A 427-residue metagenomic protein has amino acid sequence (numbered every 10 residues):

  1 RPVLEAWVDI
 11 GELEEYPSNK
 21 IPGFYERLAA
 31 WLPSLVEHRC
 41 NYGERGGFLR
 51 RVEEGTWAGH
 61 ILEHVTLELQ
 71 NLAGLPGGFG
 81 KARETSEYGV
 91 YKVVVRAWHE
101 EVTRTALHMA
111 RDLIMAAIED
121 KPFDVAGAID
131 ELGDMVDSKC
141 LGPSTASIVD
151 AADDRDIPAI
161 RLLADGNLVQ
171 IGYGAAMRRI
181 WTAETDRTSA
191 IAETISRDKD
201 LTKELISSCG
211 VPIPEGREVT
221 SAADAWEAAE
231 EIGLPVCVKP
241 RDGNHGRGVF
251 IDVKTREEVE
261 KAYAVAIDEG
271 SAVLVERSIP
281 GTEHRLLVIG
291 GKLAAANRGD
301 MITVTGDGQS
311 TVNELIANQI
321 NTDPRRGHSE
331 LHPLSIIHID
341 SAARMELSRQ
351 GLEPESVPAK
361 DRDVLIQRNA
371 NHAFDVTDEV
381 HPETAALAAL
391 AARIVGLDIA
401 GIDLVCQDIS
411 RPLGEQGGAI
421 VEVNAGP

Functional and structural regions predicted by a protein language model:
R1-D154, K292, D300-D307, T311 (+2 more regions): ATP-dependent carboxylate activation and anion-phosphoryl transfer catalytic cores that bind Mg-ATP to form
P22, M177-I336, H381-A386, Q416-G417: Active-site nucleotide/adenylate-binding loops and adjacent lid/helix of ATP-dependent enzymes
E37-C40, G78, D156-P158, V211 (+4 more regions): Short aromatic/hydrophobic-glycine micro-motifs
Y88-E231, N244: Conserved N-proximal alpha/beta basic substrate-recognition cap immediately N-terminal to, or forming the N-lobe
A159-R161, L274-E276, G401: A structural signal for short, well-ordered beta-strand segments and their strand-loop junctions that often border
D165-Q170, P280-R285, L404-R411: A glycine-rich phosphate-binding loop feature that marks nucleotide/adenosyl-phosphate handling sites
L315-A373: Extended, charge-rich helix/loop segments that form flexible, surface "patches" used to engage negatively charged
